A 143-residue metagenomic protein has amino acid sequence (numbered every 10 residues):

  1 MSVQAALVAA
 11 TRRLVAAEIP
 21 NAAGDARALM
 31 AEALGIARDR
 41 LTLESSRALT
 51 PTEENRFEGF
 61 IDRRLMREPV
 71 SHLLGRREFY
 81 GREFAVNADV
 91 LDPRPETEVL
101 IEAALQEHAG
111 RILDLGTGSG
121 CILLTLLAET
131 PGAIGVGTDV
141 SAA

Functional and structural regions predicted by a protein language model:
M1-L41, L49: Non-catalytic accessory regions of SAM-dependent methyltransferases
A6-A9, R56, E96, A143: Charged catalytic carboxylate motif
L7, A26-R27, F57-E58, R67-V70 (+2 more regions): A general structural signal for well-ordered alpha-helical segments in protein cores
A17, N21, I36, T52 (+3 more regions): Residue-level signal for short amphipathic helical patches enriched in basic/charged and nearby hydrophobic residues
P20-G24, P51, L73, R94 (+2 more regions): Non-catalytic, surface-exposed connector residues within folded enzymatic/regulatory domains
M30-Q106: Conserved AdoMet
P95-A143: Conserved SAM/SAH cofactor-binding pocket of Class I
